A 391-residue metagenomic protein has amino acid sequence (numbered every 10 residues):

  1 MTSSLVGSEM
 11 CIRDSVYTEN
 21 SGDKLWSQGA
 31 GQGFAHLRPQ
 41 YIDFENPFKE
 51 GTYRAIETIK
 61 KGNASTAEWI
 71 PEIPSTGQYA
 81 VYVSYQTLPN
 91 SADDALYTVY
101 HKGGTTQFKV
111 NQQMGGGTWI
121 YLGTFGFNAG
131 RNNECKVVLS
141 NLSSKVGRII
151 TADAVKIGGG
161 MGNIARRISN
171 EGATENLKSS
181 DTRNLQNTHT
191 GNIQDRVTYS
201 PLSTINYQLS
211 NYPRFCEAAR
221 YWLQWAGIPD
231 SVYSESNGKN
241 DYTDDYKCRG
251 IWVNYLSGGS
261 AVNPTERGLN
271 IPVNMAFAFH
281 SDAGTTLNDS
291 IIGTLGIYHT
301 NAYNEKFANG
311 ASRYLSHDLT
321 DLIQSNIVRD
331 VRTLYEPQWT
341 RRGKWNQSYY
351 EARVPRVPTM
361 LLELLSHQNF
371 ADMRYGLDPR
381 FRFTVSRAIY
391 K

Functional and structural regions predicted by a protein language model:
T2-G7, I12: Single conserved hydrophobic/aromatic residue that forms the stacking wall/gate of nucleotide- or nucleobase-binding
S8, R166-G172, T190-I292: Catalytic-core regions of hydrolytic enzymes
K49, G158-G162, S260, M275-N304 (+1 more regions): Active-site-adjacent mobile loop/cap segments within catalytic or ligand-binding domains
G51-I73: Short beta-strands within extracellular/lumenal beta-sheet-rich domains
S65-P89: A short beta-strand element within beta-rich, extracytoplasmic domains of secreted/secretory-pathway proteins
T87-T105: Short, surface-exposed beta-strand/strand-loop-strand elements in extracellular ectodomains
K102-N132: Extracellular carbohydrate recognition and processing domains and analogous Trp-centered ligand-binding platforms
V137-I149: Short beta-strand-plus-loop segments that form exposed binding edges in beta-rich domains
